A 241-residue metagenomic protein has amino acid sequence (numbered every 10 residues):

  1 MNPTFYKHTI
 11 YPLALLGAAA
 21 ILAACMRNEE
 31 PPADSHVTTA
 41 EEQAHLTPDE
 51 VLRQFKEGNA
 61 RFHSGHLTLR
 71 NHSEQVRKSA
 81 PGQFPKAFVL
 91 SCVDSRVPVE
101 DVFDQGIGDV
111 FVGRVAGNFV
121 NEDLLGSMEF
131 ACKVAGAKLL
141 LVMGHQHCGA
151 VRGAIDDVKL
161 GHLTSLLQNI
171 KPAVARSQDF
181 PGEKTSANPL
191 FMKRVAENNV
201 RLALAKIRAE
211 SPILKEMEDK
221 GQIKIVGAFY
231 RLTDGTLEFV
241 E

Functional and structural regions predicted by a protein language model:
N2-L13: Bacterial N-terminal signal peptides that target proteins for export
C25-G82, G108, G117-A135, G149-E241: Divalent-metal-activated hydrolytic enzyme cores
S91-R96, A116-F119, H145: Short glycine-enriched loops at secondary-structure junctions
E100: Portal/gating segments that form or line small-molecule/metal binding sites
F103-V112: Short helix-loop-beta junction
V142: Conserved functional hotspot residues or short segments at active or partner-binding sites across diverse domains
